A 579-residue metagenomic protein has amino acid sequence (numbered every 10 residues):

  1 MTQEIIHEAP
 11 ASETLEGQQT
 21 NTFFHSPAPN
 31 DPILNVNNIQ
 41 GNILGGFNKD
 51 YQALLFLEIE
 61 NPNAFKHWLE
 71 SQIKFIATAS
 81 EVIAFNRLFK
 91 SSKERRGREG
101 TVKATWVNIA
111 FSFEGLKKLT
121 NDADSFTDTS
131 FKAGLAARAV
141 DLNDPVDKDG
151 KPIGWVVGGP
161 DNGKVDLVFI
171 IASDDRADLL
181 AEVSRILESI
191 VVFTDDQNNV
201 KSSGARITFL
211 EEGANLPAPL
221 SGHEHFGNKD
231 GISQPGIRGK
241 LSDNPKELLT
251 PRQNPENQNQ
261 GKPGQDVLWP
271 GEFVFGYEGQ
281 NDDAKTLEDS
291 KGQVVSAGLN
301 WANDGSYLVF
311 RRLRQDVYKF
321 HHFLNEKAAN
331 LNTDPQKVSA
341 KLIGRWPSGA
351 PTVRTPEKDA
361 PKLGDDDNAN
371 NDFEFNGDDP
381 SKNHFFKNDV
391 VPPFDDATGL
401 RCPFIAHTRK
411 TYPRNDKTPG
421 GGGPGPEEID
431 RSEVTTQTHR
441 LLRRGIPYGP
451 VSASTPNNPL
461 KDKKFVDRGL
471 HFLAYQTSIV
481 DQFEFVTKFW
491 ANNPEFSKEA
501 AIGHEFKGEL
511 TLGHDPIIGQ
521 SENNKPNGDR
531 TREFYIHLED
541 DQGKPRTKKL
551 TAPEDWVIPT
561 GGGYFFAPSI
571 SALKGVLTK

Functional and structural regions predicted by a protein language model:
T2-K579: Long, low-complexity, Ser/Thr/Gly/Pro-rich intrinsically disordered segments that act as flexible linkers and assembly
